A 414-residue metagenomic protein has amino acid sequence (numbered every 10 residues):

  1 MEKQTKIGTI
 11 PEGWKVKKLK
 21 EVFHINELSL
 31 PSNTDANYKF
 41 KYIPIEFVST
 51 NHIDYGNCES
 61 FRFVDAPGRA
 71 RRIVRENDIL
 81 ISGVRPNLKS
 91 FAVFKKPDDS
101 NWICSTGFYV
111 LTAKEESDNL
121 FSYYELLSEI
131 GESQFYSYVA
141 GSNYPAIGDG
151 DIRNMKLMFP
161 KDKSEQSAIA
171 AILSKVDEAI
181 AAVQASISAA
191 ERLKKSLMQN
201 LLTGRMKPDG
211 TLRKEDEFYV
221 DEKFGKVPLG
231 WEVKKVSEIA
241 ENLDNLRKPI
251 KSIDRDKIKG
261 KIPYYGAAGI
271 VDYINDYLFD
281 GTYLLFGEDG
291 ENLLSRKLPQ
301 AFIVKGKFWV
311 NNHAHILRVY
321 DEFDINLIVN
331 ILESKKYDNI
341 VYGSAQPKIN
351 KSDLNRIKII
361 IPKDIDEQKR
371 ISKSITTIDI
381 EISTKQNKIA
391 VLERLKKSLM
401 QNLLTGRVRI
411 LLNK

Functional and structural regions predicted by a protein language model:
M1-K15, P160-E215, I361-K414: Amphipathic alpha-helical coiled-coil/heptad-repeat segments
M1-S32, Y219-K248, D254-G266: Non-catalytic DNA-recognition/assembly elements of restriction-modification systems
K3, E12, N87, N101-G107 (+3 more regions): A short glycine-rich beta-alpha junction/loop motif
K6-T9, D65-A66, Y109-K114, N154-F159 (+3 more regions): Short, well-ordered beta-strand elements within core beta-sheets of diverse protein domains
A36-K41, F279-T282: Short Gly/aromatic-enriched secondary-structure transition segments
E46-S60, W102: Short, basic/aromatic beta-hairpin or loop at an interaction surface
E59-R69: Short alpha-helix capping/helix-loop boundary micro-motifs
R69-E129, G266-E333, Y342-A345, N350-L354: A short beta-sheet element
